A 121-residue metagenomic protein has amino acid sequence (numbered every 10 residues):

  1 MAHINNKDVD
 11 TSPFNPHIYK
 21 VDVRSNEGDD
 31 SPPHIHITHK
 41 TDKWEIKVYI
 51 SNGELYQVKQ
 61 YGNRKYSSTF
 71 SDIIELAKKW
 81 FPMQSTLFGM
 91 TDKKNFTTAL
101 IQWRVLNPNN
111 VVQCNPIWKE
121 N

Functional and structural regions predicted by a protein language model:
M1-N121: Metal-centered catalytic cores of metalloenzymes
